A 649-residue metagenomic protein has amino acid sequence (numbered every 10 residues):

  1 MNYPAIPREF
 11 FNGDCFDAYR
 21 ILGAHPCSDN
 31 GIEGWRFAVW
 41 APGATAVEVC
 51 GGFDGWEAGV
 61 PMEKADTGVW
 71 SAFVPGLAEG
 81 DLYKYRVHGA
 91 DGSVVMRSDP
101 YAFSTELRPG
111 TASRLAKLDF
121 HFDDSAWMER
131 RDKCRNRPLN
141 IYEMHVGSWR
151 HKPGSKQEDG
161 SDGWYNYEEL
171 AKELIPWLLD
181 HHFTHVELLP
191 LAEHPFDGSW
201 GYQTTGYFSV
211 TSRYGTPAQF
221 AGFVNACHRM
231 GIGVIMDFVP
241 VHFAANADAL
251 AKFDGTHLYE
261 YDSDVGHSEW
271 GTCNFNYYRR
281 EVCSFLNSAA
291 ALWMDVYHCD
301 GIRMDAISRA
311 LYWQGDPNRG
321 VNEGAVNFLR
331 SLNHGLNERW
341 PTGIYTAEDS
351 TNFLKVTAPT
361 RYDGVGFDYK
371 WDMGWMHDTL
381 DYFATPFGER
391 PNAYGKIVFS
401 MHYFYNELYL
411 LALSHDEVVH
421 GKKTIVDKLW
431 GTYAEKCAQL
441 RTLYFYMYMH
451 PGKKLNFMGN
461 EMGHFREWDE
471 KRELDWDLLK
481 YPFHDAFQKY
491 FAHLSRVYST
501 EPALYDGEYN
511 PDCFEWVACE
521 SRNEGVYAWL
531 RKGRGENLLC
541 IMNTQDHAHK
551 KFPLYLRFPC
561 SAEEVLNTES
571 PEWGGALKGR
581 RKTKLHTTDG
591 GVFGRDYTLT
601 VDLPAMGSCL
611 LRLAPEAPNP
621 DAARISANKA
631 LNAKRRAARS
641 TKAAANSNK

Functional and structural regions predicted by a protein language model:
M1-N140, Y167-L178, H182, E435-C437 (+2 more regions): Carbohydrate-interacting/catalytic domains
A41-G43, F53, G76, H145-R150 (+8 more regions): Short, flexible loop/turn elements at secondary-structure junctions
R108-P109, H298-D300, Q314-K471, S499-L554 (+2 more regions): Conserved alpha/beta catalytic core and glycan-binding cleft of carbohydrate-active enzymes
F122-W127, E169-K172, C283-A289, T385-F399 (+1 more regions): A Trp-anchored, charged/polar loop motif used as the substrate-binding/catalytic surface of acyl/ester-handling
W127-N136, H145-V321, S640: Substrate-binding/active-site clefts of carbohydrate-active enzymes
L178, V224, M294, N333-N337 (+2 more regions): N-terminal cationic-hydrophobic initiation segments that often serve targeting/anchoring roles
T211-G215, Y277, R319-V321, L429-E435 (+2 more regions): Short, contiguous acidic/charged loop-to-helix segments that flank catalytic cores in large enzymes
